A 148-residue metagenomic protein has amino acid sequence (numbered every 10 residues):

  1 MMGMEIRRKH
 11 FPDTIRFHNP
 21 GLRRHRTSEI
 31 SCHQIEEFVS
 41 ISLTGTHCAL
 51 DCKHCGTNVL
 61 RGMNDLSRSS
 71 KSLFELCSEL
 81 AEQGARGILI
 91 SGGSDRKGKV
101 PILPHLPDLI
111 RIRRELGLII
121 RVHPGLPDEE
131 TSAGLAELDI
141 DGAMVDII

Functional and structural regions predicted by a protein language model:
M1-A49, K53, T57-N64: N-terminal [4Fe-4S]-dependent radical SAM core
T57-L76, L80-I148: Core AdoMet radical
